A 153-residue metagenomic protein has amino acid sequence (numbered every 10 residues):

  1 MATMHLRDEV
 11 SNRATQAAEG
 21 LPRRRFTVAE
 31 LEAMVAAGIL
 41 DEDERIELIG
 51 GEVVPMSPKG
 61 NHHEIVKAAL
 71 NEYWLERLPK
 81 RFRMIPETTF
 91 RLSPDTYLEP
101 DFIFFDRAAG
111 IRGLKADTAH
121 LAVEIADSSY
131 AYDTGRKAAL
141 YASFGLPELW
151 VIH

Functional and structural regions predicted by a protein language model:
M1-H153: Gly/Pro/Ser/Thr-rich low-complexity, intrinsically disordered segments predominantly at protein N-termini
